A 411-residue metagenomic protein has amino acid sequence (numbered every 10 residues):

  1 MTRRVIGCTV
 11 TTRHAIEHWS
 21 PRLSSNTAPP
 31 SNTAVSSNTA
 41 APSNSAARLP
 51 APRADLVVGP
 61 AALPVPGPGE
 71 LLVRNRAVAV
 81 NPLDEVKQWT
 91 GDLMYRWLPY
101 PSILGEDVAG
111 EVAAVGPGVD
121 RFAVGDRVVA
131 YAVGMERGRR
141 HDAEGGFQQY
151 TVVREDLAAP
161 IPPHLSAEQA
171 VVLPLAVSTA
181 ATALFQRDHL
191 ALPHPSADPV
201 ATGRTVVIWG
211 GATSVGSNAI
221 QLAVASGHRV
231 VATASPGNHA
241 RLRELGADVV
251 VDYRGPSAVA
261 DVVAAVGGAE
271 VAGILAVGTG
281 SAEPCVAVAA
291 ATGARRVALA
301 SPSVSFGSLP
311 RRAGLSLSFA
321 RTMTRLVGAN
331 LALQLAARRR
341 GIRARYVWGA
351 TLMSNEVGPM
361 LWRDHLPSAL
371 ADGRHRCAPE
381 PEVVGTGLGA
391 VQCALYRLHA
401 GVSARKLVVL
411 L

Functional and structural regions predicted by a protein language model:
T2-N26, P42-G67, R74-A109, A114-V115 (+1 more regions): Terminal helix/beta-alpha structural elements that buttress the NAD(P)+-binding lobe
N26-A40: Long, intrinsically disordered low-complexity tandem-repeat segments
